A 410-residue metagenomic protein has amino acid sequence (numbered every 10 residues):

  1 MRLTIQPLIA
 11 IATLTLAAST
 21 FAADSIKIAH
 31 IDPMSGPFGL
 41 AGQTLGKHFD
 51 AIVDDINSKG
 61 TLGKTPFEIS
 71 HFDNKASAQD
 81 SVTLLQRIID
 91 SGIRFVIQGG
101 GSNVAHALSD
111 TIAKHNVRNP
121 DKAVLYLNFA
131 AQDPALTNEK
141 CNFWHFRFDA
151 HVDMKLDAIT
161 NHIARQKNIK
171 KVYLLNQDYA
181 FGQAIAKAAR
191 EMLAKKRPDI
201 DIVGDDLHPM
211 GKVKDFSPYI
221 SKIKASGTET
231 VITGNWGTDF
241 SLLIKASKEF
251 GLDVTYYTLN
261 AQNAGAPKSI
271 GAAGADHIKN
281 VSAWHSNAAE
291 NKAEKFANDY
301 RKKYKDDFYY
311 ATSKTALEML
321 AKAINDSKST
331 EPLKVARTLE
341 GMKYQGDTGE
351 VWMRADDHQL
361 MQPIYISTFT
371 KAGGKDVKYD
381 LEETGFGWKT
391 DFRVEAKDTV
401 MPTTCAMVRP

Functional and structural regions predicted by a protein language model:
A17-S19: N-terminal signal peptide c-region/cleavage motif recognized by signal peptidases
A23, K47-I69, A194-D199: Signal peptide-proximal N-terminal region of secreted/periplasmic/extracellular or secretory-lumen proteins
I26, K343, D347-P410: Solvent-exposed, acidic/polar segments of extracytosolic/periplasmic ligand-binding ectodomains
A29-F49, F72-Q79, G100-G101, L175-A184 (+2 more regions): Extracytoplasmic "Venus flytrap"
L40-L45, K59-L136, F148, H208-F216: Beta-alpha junction/loop-to-helix N-cap segments that form part of ligand/metal-binding clefts
Q79-T83, P134-A135, N142-G251, S286-K295 (+1 more regions): Extracellular/periplasmic Venus flytrap/periplasmic-binding protein
I88-S102, N119-F129, K171-N176, G227-G237 (+3 more regions): Periplasmic-binding protein-like
N142, I244-A316, N325-T330, E383-R409: Extracellular/periplasmic periplasmic-binding protein-like sensory domains
